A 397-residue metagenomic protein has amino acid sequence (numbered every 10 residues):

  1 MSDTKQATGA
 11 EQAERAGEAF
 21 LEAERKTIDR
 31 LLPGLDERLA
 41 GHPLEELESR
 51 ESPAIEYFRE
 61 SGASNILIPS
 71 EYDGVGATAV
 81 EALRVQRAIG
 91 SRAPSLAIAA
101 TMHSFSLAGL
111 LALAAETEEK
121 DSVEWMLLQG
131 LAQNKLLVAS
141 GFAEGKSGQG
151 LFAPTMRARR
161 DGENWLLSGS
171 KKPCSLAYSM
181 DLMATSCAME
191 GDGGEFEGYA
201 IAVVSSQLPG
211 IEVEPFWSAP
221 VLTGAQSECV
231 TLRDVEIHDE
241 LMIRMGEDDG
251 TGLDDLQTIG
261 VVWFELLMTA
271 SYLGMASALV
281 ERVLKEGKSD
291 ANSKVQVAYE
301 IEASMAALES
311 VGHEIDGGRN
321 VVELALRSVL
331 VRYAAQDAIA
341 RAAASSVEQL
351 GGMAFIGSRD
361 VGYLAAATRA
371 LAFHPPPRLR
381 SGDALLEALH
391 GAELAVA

Functional and structural regions predicted by a protein language model:
M1-T101, E393-A397: Amphipathic, small/basic residue-rich leader segments at the start of a protein or domain
T4-Q6, M353-A397: Glycine-rich phosphate/cofactor-binding loops in nucleotide/flavin-utilizing enzymes
P33, G274, V295-M305, E309 (+4 more regions): Generic structural signal for well-ordered, non-transmembrane alpha-helical segments in soluble/cytosolic regions
L39-E46, L284-K288, A303-D337, A344-I356: C-terminal helix-coil-helix/basic helical segment that borders enzyme active sites and/or dimer interfaces and provides
E51-E60, S64-S170, S175: Glycine-rich flavin
S170, M189, E214-A219, V262: Glycine-rich, charged/polar anion/phosphate-binding loops that engage phosphate groups from diverse ligands
S170-L208: DPxDG-like acidic metal-binding loop motif
W217-E302: Glycine-rich beta->alpha junctions and the first turn(s) of the following alpha-helix
